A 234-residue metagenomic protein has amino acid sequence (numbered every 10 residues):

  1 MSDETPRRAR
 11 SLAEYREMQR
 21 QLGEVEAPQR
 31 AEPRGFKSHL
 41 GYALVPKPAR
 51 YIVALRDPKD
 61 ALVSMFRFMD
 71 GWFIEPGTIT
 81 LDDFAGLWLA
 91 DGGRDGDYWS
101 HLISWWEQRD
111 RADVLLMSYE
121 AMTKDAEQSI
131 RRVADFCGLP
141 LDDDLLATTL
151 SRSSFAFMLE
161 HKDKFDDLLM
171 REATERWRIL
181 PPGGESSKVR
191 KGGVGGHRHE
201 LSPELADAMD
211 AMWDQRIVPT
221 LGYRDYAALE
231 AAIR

Functional and structural regions predicted by a protein language model:
M1, L116-L141, T149, F157-E160: PAPS/PAP-binding and catalytic site of the sulfotransferase fold
M1-M117, E127, D163, L180-R234: PAPS-dependent sulfotransferase catalytic domain
W72-P76, G138-D143: Short, polar/flexible loop-turn hinges at active-site or ligand-entry regions and domain interfaces
D144-T149, Y226-E230: Short, glycine/acidic-rich hinge or "gate" loops at secondary-structure transitions that mediate conformational
L150-S153, W213: A general structural motif at alpha-helix termini
R152-G183: Short acidic/His-enriched helical or mixed secondary-structure segments at domain edges of catalytic enzymes and some
